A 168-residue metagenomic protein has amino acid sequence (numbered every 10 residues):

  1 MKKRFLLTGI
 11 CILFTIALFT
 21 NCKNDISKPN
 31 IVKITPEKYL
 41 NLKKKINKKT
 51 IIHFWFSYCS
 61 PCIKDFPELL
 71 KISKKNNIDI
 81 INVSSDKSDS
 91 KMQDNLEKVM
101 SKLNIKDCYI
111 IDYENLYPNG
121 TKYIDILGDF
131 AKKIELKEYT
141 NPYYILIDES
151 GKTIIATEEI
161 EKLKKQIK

Functional and structural regions predicted by a protein language model:
M1-T20: Sec-dependent bacterial lipoprotein signal peptides
C22, C59-C62: Disulfide-bonded cysteines in secreted/extracellular proteins and peptides
C22-K45: N-terminal "domain-start" segment that seeds a small globular fold
L42-S60: Short active-site neighborhood of thiol/selenol oxidoreductases, capturing the structured segment around
I46-T50, N76-D79, N104-D107, N141 (+1 more regions): Loop/turn elements at helix/coil->beta-strand transitions in domains of secreted/extracellular proteins
S57, S85-K87, S150: Solvent-exposed coil/turn segments that connect beta secondary-structure elements in extracytoplasmic/periplasmic
K64-I105, I110, L116-P118: Structural microenvironment flanking redox-active thiols in thiol-disulfide oxidoreductases
L116-I167: Thiol/disulfide oxidoreductase modules built on the thioredoxin-like
